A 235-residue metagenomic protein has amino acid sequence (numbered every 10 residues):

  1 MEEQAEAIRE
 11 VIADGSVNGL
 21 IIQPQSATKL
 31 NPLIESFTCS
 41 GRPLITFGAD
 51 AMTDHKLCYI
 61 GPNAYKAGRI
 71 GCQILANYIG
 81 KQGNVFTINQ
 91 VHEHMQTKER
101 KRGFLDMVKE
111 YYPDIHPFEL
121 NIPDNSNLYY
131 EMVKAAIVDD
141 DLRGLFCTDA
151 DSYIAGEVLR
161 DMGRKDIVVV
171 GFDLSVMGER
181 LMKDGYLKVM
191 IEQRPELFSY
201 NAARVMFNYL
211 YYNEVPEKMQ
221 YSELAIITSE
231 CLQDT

Functional and structural regions predicted by a protein language model:
M1-Q4, F86-T87, V108-N127: Short beta-strand elements in bilobed, periplasmic/extracellular small-molecule ligand-binding domains
E3-E6, A67-G71, M95-I115, I154-A155 (+1 more regions): Short, solvent-exposed amphipathic alpha-helices that sit in or adjacent to ligand/effector-binding or catalytic
Q4-R9, S16-T38, F104, N121-G178: Hydrophobic alpha-helical
K29-K66, V176-K183: Flexible loop/hinge segments that line or gate small-molecule binding clefts
L57-C58, N84-E93: Short beta-strand segments enriched in small/hydrophobic residues
I60-V85, Y129-Y130, G178, R194-Y211: Hydrophobic alpha-helical segments within soluble ligand-binding/sensing domains
M107-V108, R194-T235: Hinge/cleft segment of the Venus flytrap/periplasmic-binding protein
